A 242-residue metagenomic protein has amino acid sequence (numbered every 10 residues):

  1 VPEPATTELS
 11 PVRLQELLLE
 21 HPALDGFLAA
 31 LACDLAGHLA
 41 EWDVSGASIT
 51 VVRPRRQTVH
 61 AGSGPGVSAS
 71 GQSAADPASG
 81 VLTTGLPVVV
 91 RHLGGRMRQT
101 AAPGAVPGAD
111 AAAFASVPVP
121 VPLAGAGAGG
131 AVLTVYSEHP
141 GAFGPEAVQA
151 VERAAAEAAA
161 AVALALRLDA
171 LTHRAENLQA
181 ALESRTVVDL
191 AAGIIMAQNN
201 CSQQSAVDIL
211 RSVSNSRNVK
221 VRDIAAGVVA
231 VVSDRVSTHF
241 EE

Functional and structural regions predicted by a protein language model:
P2-H60, C201, R217-K220, E242: Helix-loop-beta substructure at the N-terminus of cytosolic sensory domains that couple signal/ligand detection
T6-L9, R13, L19, A23 (+4 more regions): Signal-transducing alpha-helical linker
R56-H60, G66-A112: Regulatory sensory and allosteric helical modules in signal-transduction proteins and certain transcription factors
A112-G125: A short, aliphatic-rich beta-strand micro-motif
L123-S137: Sensory beta-strand/linker motifs that couple input domains to effectors
A131-V132, V148, E152-A159: Allosteric cytosolic regulatory segments
Y136-V151: Regulatory loop-to-helix N-cap segments in sensory/regulatory domains that couple ligand/signal detection
R167-E242: Signal-transducing coiled-coil/dimerization helices and immediately adjacent hinge/linker segments that couple sensory
